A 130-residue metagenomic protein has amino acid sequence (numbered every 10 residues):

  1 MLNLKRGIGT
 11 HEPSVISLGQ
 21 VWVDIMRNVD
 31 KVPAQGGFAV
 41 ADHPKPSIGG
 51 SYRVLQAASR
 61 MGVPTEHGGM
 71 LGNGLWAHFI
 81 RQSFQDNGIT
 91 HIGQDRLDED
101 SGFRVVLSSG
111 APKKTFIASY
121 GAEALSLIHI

Functional and structural regions predicted by a protein language model:
M1-M70, H78-F79: Glycine-rich phosphate/adenosyl-contacting loop at the front of the ribokinase-like
P13, S101-F103, K113: Change "...and in nucleic-acid phosphodiester-cleaving endonucleases..." to "...and in nucleic-acid processing enzymes
L75-N87, V106: Active-site-proximal loop->helix
S83, N87-D98: A glycine-rich helix N-cap at a beta->alpha junction
Q94-F103, E123-L125: Gly/Ser-rich phosphate-binding catalytic loop and adjacent alpha/beta segment that cradle a phosphoryl group at enzyme
V106, F116-S119: Beta-strand scaffold of nucleotide-dependent catalytic cores
S109-A111: Short acidic-glycine loop/turn motifs at beta-strand connectors
I128-I130: Conserved small/polar residues in nucleotide/adenosyl-binding loops
